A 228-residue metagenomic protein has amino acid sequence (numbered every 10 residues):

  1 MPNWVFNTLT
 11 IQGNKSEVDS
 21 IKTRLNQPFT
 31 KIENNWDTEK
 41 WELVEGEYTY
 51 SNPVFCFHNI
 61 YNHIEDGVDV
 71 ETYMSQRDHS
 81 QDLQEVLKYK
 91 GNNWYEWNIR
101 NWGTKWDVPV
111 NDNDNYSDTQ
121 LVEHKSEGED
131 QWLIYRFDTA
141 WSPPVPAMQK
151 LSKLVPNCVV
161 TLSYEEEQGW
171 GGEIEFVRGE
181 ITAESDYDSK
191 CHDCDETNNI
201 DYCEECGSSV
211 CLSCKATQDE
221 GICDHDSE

Functional and structural regions predicted by a protein language model:
M1-K190, D195, S208: Long, contiguous binding/interaction regions
T197-N199, V210-C214, E220-C223: Zinc-coordinating Cys/His ligand positions in small cysteine/histidine-rich zinc-finger domains
S227-E228: Short acidic DE-rich linear segments
